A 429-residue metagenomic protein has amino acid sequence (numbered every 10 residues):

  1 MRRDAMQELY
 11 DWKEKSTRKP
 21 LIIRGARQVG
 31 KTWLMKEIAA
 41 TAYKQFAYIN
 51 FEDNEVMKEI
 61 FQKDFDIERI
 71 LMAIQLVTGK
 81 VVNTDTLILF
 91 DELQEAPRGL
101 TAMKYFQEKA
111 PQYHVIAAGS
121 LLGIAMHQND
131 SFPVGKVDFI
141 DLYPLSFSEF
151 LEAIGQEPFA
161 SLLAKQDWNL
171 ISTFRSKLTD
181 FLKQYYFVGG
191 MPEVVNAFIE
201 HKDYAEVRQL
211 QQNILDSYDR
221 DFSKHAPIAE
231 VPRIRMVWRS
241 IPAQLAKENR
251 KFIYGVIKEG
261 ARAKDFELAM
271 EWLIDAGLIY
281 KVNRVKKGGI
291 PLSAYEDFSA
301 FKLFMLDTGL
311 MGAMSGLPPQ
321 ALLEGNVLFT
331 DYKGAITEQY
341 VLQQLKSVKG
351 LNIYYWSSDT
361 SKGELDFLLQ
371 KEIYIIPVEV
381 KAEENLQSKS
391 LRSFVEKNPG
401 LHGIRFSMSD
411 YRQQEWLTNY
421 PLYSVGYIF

Functional and structural regions predicted by a protein language model:
M1-S16: Pre-Walker A adenine-sensing motif
K31: Conserved lysine of the Walker
L34, I38: Hydrophobic positions on the alpha1 helix immediately C-terminal to the Walker A/P-loop
D53-N83: Short glycine-rich substrate-engagement loop in P-loop NTPases that contacts/grips substrate
L89, H114-S120, D141: Structural recognition of the conserved hydrophobic beta-strand(s) that form the central parallel beta-sheet of P-loop
H127-A246: Interdomain motor-coupling "hinge/lid" segment immediately C-terminal to the ATP-binding subdomain of NTP-driven enzymes
N196-E364, L369-Q370: Accessory nucleic acid-recognition modules appended to NTPase machines
L345, L365-E384, G403: Conserved catalytic cores of phosphodiester-cleaving nucleases, focusing on short active-site segments
